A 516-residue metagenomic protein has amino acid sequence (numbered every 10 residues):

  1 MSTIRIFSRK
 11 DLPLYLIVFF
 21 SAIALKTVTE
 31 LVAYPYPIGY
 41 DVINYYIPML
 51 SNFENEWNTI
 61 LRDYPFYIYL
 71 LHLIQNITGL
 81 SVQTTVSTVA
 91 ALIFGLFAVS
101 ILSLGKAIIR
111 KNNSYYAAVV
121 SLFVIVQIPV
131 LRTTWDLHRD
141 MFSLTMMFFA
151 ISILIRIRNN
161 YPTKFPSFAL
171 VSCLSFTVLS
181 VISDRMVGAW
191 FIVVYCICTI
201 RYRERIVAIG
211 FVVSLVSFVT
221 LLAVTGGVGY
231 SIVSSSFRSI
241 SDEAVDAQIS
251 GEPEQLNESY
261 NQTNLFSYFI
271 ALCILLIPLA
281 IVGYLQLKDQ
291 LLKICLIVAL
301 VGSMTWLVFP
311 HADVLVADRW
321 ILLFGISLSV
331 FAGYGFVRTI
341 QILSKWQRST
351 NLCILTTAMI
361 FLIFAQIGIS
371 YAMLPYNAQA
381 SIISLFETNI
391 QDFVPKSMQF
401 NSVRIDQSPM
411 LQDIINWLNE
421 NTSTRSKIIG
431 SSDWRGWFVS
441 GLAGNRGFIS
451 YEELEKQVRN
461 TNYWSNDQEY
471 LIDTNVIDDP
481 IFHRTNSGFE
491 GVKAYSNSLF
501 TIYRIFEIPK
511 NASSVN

Functional and structural regions predicted by a protein language model:
M1-T29, I209-V213, T350-M359, N516: Start-transfer (signal-anchor) and selected internal transmembrane alpha helices of multi-pass inner/ER membrane
T3-K10, N160-P166, Y202-I209, P278-V301 (+5 more regions): Membrane-interface helix-loop-helix junctions at transmembrane boundaries of multi-pass membrane enzymes, predominantly
V18-K26, Y46, Y67, L71-N76 (+3 more regions): Membrane-embedded helix bundles of polyisoprenyl
K26-E30, D41, D63-Y64, H138-R139 (+4 more regions): Transmembrane catalytic cores of multi-pass membrane glycosyltransferases and polysaccharide-assembly enzymes
A33-P35, V130-R139, H311-A317: Membrane-interface helix caps and helix-loop-helix hairpins in membrane proteins
A33-P48, N58-L73, L80-S81, I405-L411: Extracytoplasmic catalytic/substrate-binding loops of multi-pass membrane glycan-assembly enzymes
L96-V99, T133, D140, D289 (+2 more regions): Extracytoplasmic
D140, W190, D313-Q347: Hydrophobic/aromatic-rich transmembrane helices and adjacent perimembrane loops
